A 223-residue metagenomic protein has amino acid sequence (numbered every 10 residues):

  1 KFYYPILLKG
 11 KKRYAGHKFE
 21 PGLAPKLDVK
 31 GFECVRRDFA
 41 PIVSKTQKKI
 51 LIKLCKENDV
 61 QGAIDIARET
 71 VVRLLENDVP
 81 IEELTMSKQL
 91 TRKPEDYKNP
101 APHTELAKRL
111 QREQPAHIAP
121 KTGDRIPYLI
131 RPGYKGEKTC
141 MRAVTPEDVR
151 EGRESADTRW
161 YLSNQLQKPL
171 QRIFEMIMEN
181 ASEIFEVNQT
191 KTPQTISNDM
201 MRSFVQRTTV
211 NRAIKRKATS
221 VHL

Functional and structural regions predicted by a protein language model:
K1-L223: DNA-dependent DNA polymerase catalytic subunits
